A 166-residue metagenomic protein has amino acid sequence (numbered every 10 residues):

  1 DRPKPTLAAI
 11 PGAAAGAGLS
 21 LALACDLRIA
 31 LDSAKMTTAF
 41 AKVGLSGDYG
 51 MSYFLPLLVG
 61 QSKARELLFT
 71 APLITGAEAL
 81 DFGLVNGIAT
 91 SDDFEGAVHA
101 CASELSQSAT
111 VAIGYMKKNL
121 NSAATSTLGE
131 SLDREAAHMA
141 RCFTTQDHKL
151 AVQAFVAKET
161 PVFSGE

Functional and structural regions predicted by a protein language model:
D1-V111, A140, T144-Q153, E159 (+1 more regions): Crotonase-fold acyl-CoA enzyme core
L120: Active-site-adjacent beta-strand/loop module that shapes the phosphate/pyrophosphate-binding cleft
T127-L132: Short beta-strand->loop
